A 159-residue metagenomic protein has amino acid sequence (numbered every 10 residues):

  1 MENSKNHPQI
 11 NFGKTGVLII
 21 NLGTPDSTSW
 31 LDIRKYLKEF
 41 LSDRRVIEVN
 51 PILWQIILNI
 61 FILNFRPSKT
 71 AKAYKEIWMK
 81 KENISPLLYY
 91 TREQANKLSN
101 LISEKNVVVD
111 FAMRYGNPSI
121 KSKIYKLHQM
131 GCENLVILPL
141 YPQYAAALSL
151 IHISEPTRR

Functional and structural regions predicted by a protein language model:
M1-P8: A short, compositionally biased domain-edge/stem linker segment
I10-V108: N-terminal glycine-rich anion-binding loop in soluble enzyme alpha/beta folds
V17-N21, D110, L135-Y141: Short glycine-rich or small-residue beta-strand-to-loop segments that form or flank ligand, phosphate, metal/Fe-S
D110-P118: Short beta->alpha junction loops
I120-K123, L135-A147: Cofactor-cradling patches in redox/metallo enzymes
Y125-H128: Non-catalytic positions within long, well-ordered alpha-helices that form the structural scaffold/packing of enzyme
I151-R159: Residue-level detector of conserved catalytic or cofactor/ligand-binding positions in enzyme active sites
